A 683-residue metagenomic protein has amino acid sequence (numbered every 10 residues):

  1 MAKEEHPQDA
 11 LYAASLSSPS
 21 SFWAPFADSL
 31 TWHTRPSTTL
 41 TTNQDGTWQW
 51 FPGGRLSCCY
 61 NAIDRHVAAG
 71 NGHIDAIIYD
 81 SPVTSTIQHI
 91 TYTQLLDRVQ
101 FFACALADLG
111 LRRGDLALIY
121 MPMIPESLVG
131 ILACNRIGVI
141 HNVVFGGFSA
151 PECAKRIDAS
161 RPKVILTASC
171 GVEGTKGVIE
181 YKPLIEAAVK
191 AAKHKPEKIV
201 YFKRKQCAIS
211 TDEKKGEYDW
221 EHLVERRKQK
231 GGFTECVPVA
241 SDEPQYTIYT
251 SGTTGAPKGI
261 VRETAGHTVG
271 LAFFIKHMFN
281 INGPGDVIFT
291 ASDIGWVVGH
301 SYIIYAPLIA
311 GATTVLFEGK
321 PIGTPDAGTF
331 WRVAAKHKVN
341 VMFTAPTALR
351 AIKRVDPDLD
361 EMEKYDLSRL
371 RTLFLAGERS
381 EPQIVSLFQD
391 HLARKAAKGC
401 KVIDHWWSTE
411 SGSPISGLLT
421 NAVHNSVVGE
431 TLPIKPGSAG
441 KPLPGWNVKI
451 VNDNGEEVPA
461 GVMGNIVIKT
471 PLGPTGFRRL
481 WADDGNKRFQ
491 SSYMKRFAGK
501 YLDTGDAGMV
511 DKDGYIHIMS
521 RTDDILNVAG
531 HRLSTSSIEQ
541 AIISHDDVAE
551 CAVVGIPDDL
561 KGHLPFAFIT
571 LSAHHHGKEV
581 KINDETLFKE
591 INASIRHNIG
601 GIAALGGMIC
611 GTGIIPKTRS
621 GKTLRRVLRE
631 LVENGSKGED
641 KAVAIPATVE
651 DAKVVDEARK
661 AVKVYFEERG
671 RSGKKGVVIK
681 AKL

Functional and structural regions predicted by a protein language model:
C59-Y60, H73, I77-L132, S149-A154 (+2 more regions): Conserved AMP-binding/adenylate-forming core of the ANL superfamily
H73-D75, I199-C207, D212-Y249, A256 (+3 more regions): Conserved pre-ATP/AMP-binding loop-to-beta segment of ANL
I119, V144, F148-S169, A335 (+6 more regions): AMP-binding/adenylate-forming catalytic core of the ANL superfamily
R136-E225, A345-P346: Structural core segment of the AMP-binding/adenylate-forming
K198, L526, A552-D558, F566-F568 (+1 more regions): Conserved C-terminal "lid"/linker of ANL adenylate-forming enzymes
Y218, A312, N340-T344, K353-I434 (+1 more regions): Gly/Ser/Thr-rich phosphate-binding loop
G266-V287, V297-V341, R354-D360: Conserved AMP-binding/adenylation subdomain of ANL enzymes
K441-G445, E456-Y493, H531-L533, G635-K637: Conserved ATP/PPi-binding loop(s) of AMP-dependent carboxylate-activating enzymes
